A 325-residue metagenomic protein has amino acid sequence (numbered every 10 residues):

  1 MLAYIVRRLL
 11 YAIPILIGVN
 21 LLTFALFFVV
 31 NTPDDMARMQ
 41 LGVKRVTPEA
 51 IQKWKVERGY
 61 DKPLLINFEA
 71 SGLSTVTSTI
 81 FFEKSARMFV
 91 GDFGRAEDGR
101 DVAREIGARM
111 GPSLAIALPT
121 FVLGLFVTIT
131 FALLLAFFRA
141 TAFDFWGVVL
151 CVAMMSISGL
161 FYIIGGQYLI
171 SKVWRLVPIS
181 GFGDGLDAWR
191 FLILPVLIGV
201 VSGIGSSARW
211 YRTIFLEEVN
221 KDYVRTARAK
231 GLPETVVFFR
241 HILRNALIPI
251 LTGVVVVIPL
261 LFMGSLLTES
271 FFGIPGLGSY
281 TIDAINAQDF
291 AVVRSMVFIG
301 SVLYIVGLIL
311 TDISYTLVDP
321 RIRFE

Functional and structural regions predicted by a protein language model:
L2-A3, M110-F143, G159, G183-E325: Alpha-helical transmembrane segments of integral membrane proteins, especially multi-pass inner/plasma-membrane
V6-L16: N-terminal signal-anchor/signal peptide hydrophobic helix marking the start of the first transmembrane segment
L9, A50, T77-F93, V102 (+8 more regions): Hydrophobic alpha-helical segments of integral membrane proteins, encompassing both true transmembrane helices
A12, R109, S113, V149-V152 (+2 more regions): Residue-level signal for discrete positions within transmembrane alpha-helices of multi-pass small-molecule
L16-L21, V152-I163, G253-I258: Hydrophobic alpha-helical membrane-insertion segments
L16-V76, W174-A188: Hydrophobic alpha-helical transmembrane segments of membrane transport/permease proteins and related membrane-embedded
A25-D34, R87, V149-P178, I198-V200 (+1 more regions): Membrane-water interface segments at the C-terminal ends of transmembrane alpha-helices in multi-pass inner-membrane
P63-I129: An internal, D/E-rich "acidic patch" concept
